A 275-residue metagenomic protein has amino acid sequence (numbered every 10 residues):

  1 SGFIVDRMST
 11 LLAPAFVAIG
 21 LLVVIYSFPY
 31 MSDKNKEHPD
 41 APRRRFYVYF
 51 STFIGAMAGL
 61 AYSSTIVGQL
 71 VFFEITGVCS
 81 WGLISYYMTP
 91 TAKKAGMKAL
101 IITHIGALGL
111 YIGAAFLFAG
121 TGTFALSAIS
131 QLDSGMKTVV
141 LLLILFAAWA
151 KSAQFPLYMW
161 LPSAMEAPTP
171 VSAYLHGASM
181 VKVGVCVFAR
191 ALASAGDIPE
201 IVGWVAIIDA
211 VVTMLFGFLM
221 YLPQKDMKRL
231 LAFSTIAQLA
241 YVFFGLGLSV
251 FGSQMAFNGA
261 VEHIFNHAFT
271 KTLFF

Functional and structural regions predicted by a protein language model:
G2, L70: Hydrophobic "anchor" residues on beta-strands that sit immediately upstream of conserved functional sites
F3, R7-G20: Predominantly extracellular/luminal regions of secreted and cell-surface proteins, especially disulfide-bonded
L22-H38, R44, V48-Q69, C79-F275: Hydrophobic transmembrane alpha-helices and their helix-loop junctions in integral membrane proteins
